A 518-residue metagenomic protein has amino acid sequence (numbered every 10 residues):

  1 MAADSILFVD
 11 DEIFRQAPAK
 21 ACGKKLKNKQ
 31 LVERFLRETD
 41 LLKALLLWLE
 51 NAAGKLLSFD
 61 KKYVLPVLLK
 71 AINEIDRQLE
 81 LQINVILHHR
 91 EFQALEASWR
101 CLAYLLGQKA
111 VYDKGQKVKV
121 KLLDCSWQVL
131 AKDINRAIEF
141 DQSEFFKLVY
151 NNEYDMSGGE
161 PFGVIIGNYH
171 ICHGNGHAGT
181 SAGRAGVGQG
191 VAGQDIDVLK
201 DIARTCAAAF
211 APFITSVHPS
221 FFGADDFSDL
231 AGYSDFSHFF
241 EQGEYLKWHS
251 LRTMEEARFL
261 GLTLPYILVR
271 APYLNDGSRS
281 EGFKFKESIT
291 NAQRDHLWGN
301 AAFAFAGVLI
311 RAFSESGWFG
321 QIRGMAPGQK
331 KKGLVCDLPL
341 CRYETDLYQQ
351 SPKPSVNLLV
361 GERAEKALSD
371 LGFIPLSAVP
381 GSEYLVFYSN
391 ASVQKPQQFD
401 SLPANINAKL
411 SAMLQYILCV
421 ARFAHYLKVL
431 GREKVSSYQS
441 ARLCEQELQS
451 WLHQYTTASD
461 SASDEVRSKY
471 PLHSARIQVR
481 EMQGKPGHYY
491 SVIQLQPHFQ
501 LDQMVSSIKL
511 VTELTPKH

Functional and structural regions predicted by a protein language model:
M1-N135: N-terminal-proximal low-complexity accessory segments that begin disordered and transition into the first
W48, Q78, Q82, S98-L105 (+4 more regions): Generic, well-ordered alpha-helical scaffold segments in large soluble proteins
A97-W99, D113-W127, S459-M482: Long, charged, glycine-rich C-terminal linkers/tails
W99-C101, G107-K119, C125, A131-G159 (+3 more regions): Core mixed alpha/beta domains of very large multi-subunit molecular machines
A137, E153-P352: Extended, regular secondary-structure scaffolds
R279, F283-Q446, S506: Long, contiguous, structured domain-core segments that constitute the functional module of a protein
L443-S468: Short, hydrophobic/π-rich interface segment
R476-H518: C-terminal edge-of-domain segments
